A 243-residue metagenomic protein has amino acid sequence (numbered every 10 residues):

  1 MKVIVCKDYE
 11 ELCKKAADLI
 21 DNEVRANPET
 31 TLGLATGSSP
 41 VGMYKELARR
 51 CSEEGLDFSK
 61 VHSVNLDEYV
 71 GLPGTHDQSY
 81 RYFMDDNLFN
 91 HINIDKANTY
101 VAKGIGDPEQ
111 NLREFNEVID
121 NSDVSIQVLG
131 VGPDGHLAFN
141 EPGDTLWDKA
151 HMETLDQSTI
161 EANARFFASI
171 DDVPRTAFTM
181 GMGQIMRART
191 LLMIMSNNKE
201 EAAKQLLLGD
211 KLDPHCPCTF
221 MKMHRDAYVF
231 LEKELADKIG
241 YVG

Functional and structural regions predicted by a protein language model:
M1-L32, E109: N-terminal glycine-/serine-/threonine-rich phosphate-binding loop
A26-S52: Glycine-rich N-terminal segment of FAD-binding domains in flavoprotein oxidoreductases, spanning the beta-loop-helix
G33-G37, N65, A102, V128-V131 (+2 more regions): Short beta-strand segments
E46-D57, Y80, P142-H151: A glycine- and small-aliphatic-rich helix-loop capping segment at beta-alpha/alpha-beta transitions that lines
L56-Q127: Ligand-binding beta-strand-loop-alpha-helix segment within the catalytic cores of soluble metabolic enzymes
S122-W147: Glycine-rich phosphate-binding loop
A138-M182: Class I SAM-dependent methyltransferase SAM-binding "motif I" and its flanking Rossmann-like core
G183, R187-G243: ATP/nucleoside-binding phosphotransfer catalytic cores, i.e., glycine-rich phosphate-binding loops
